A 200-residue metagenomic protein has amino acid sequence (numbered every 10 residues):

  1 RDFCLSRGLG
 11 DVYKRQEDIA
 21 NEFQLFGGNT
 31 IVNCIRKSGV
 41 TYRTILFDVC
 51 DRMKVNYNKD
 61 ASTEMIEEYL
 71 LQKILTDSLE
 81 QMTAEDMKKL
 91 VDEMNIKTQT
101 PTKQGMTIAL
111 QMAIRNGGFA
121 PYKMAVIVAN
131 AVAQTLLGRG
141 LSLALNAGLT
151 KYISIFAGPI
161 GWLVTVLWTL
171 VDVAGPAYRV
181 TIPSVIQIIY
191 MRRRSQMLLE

Functional and structural regions predicted by a protein language model:
D2, L46, T150: Generic structural marker for isolated residues within well-ordered, non-membrane alpha-helices of soluble domains
D2-Y13: Single conserved hydrophobic/aromatic residue that forms the stacking wall/gate of nucleotide- or nucleobase-binding
D11-A113: Mature extracellular/secreted ectodomains of secretory-pathway proteins
Y57-A61, M82, Q99-T102, P121 (+4 more regions): Residue-level signal for secondary-structure boundary elements
N95-G118, L137, L141-F156: Membrane-penetrating hydrophobic segments
I114-N130: Alpha-helical transmembrane segments of helical membrane proteins, especially in multi-pass transport, channel
V128-E200: Membrane-engaging insertion elements
